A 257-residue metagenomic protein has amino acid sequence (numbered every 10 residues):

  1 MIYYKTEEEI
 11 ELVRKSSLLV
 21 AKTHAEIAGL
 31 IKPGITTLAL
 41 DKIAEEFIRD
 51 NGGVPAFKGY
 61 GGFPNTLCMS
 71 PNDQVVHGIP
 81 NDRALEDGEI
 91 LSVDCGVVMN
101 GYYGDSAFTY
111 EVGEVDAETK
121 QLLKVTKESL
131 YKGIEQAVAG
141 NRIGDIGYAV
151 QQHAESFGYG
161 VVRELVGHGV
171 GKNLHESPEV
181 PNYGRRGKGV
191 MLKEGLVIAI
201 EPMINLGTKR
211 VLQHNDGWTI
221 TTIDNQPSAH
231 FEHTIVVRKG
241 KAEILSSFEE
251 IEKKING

Functional and structural regions predicted by a protein language model:
M1-G257: Active-site neighborhoods and metal-handling regions in enzymes and metal-associated proteins
